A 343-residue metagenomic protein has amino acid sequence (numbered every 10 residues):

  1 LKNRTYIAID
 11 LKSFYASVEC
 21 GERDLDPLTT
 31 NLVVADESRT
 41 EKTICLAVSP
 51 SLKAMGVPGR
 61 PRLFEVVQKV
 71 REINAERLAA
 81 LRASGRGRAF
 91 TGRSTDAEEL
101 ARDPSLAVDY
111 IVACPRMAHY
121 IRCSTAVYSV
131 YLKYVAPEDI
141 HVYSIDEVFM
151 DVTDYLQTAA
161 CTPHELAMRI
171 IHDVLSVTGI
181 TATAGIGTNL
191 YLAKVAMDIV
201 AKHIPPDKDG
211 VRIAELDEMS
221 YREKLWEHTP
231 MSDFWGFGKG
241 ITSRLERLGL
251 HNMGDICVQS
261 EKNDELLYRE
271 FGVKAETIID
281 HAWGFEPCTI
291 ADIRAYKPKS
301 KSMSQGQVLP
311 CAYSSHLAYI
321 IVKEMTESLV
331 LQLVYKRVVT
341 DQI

Functional and structural regions predicted by a protein language model:
L1-I145, F149, D280-A282: Residues that scaffold, gate, or flank divalent-cation-dependent active/transport sites
A8, D233, K239-I343: DNA-contacting surface of Y-family translesion DNA polymerases
V18-C20, I44-A47, D154, T188 (+4 more regions): Short acidic, glycine/serine/threonine-rich loops at helix termini
E76-A80, I111, A136-Y143, A159-P163 (+2 more regions): Short secondary-structure capping/junction motifs at helix and strand boundaries
A126-Y134, R169-T178, R244, L248 (+3 more regions): Generic non-transmembrane alpha-helical segments
S144-V152, T188-A193, S260: Short, conserved phosphate-binding/catalytic loop or strand-edge motifs used in phosphoryl-/nucleotidyl-transfer
M150-I171, E246-G249: Catalytic palm subdomain of template-directed nucleic-acid polymerases, centered on the conserved carboxylate motif
L166, I170-S232: Long, highly charged, low-complexity intrinsically disordered interaction regions that mediate electrostatic DNA/RNA
